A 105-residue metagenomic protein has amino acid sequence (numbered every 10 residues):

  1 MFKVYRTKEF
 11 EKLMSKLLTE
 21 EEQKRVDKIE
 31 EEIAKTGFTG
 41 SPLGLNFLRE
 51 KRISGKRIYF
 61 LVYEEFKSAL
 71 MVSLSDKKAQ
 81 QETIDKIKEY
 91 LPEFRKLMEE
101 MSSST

Functional and structural regions predicted by a protein language model:
M1-Q23, S102-T105: Arg/Lys-rich, positively charged N-terminal/basic patches that mediate binding to nucleic acids
K3, V62-T105: Enriched for short, Lys/Arg-rich terminal
M14, L48, S75: Conserved short-loop catalytic and cofactor-binding motifs
D27-R52, M98-T105: A short, surface-exposed loop/turn module that caps and links secondary-structure elements
E50, L61-V62: Short secondary-structure boundary/capping segments within folded domains
I53-I58: Short, surface-exposed coil-to-beta transition loops
